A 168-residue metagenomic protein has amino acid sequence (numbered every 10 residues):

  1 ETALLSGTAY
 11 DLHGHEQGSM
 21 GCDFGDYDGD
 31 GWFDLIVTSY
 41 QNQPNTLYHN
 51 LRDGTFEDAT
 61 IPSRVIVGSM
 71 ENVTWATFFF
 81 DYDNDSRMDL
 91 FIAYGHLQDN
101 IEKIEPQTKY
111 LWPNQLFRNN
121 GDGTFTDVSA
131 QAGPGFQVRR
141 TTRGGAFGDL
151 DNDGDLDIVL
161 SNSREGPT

Functional and structural regions predicted by a protein language model:
E1-T168: Acidic, glycine/proline-rich Ca2+-coordinating loop motifs
